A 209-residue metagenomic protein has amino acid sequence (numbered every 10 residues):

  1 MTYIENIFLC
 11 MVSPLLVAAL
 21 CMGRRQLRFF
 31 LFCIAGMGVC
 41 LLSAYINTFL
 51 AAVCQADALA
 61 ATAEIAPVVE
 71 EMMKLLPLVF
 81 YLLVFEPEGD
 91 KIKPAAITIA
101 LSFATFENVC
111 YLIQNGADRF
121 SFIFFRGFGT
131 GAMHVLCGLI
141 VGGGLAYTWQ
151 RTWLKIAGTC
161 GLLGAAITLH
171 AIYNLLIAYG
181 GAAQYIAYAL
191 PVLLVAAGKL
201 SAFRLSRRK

Functional and structural regions predicted by a protein language model:
M1-K209: Hydrophobic alpha-helical segments at protein termini of multi-pass membrane proteins
